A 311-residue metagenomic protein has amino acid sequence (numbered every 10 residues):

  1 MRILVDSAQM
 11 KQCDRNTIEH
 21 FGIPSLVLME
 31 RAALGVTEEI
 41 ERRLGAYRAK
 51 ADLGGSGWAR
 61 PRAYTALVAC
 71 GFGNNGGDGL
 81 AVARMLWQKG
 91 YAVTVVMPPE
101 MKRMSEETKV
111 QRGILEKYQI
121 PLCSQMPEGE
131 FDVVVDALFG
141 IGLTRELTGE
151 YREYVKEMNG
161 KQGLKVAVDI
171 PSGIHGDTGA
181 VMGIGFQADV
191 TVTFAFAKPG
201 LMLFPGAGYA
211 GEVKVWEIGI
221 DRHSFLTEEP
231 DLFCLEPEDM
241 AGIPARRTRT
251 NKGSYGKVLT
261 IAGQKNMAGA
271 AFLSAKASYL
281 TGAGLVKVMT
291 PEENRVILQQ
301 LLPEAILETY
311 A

Functional and structural regions predicted by a protein language model:
M1-T94, S105, V190, L201-A311: Small-residue (G/A/S/T)-rich helix-start motifs and N-terminal tracts that mark the onset
R31, P99, E128, P171 (+1 more regions): Residue-level "edge-of-site" marker
Y64-T65, E130-D132, G163, G256: Short coil/turn segments at beta-strand junctions that form active-site/ligand-binding loops
A81-N159, V296-Y310: N-terminal small/polar loop signature for handling phosphorylated ligands or for N-terminal nucleophile
K117-C123, T148, P171-G176, E238-P244: Short gly/ser/thr-rich secondary-structure transition/capping motifs
P121-C123, K165-V168, T193-F194, K287-P291: Short, hydrophobic beta-strand segments that form beta-sheet elements in well-ordered domains
F131-V133, L138-E229: Internal gly/pro-rich beta-alpha loop/helix module that stabilizes soluble enzyme cofactors or their anionic handles
